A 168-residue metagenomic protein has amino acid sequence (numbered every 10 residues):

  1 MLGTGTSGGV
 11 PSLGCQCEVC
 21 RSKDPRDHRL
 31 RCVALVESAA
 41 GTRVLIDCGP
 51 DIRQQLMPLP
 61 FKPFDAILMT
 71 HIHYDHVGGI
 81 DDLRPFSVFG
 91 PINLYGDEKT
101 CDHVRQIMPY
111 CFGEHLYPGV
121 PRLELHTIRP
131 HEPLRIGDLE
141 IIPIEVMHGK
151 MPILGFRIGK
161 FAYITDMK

Functional and structural regions predicted by a protein language model:
M1-I164: Binuclear metal-dependent hydrolase catalytic cores
D166-K168: Short, intrinsically disordered, charge-balanced linker/junction segments flanking boundaries in proteins
